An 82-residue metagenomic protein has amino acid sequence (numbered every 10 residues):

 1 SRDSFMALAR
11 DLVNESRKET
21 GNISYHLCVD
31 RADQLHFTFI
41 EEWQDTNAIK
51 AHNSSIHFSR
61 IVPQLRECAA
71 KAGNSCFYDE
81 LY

Functional and structural regions predicted by a protein language model:
S1-I23, H57-I61, L65: Short amphipathic alpha-helical segments
D3-S4, Q44-S54: Short amphipathic alpha-helices within nucleic acid-binding modules
N14-T38: Short, glycine- and small/hydrophobic-rich beta-strand elements in well-ordered beta-sheets
R17, Q44, A70: Short conserved AdoMet
H26-L35, I61-Y82: Glycine-rich beta-strand-turn "strand-cap" elements at beta-sheet edges
